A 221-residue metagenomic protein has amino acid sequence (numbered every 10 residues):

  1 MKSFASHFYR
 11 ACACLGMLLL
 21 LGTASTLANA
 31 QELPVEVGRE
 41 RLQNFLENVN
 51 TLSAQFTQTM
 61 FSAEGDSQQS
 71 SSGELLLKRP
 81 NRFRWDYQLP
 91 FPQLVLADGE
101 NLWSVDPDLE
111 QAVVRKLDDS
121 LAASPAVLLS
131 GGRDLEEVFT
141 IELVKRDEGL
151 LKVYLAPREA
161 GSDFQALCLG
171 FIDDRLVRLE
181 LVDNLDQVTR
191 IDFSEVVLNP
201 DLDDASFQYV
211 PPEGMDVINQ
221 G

Functional and structural regions predicted by a protein language model:
K2-L15: Bacterial N-terminal signal peptides that target proteins for export
C12-A24: Bacterial N-terminal signal peptides
A28-E32: Boundary at the C-terminal end of the N-terminal hydrophobic targeting segment
L33, V37-S62, D66-Q68, L96 (+2 more regions): Flexible, processing/modification-adjacent segments and terminal tails in exported/periplasmic/extracellular proteins
L52-Q58, S71-L75, F83-W85: One face of beta-strands
S67-G73, D186-Q187: Amphipathic hydrophobic-ligand
E74-A123, T189-R190: An acidic-aromatic
V113, E136-T140, R146-G221: Gly/Pro-enriched, hydrophobic low-complexity segments that function as extracytoplasmic propeptides/linkers
